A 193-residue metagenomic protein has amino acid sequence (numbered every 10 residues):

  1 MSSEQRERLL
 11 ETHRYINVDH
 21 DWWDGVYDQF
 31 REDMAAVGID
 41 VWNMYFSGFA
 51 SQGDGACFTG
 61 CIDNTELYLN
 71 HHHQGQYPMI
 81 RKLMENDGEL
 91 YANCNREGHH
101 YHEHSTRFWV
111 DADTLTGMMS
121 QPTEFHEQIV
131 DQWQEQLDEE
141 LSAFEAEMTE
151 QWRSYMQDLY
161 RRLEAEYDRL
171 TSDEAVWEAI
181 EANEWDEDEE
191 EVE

Functional and structural regions predicted by a protein language model:
S3-E193: Alpha-helical propensity feature that highlights long, continuous alpha-helices across diverse contexts
